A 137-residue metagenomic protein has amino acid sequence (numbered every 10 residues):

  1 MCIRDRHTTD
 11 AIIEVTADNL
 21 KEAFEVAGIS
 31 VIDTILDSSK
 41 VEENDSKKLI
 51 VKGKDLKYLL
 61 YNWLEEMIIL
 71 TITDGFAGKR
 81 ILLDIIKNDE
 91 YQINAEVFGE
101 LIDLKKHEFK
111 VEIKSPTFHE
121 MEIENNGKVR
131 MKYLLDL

Functional and structural regions predicted by a protein language model:
M1-D5: Conserved small/polar residues in nucleotide/adenosyl-binding loops
R6-H7, S115-H119, D136-L137: Acidic, glycine-enriched active-site microenvironments
A11-T16: Short, well-ordered beta-strand elements within core beta-sheets of diverse protein domains
E25, I29, I35-K105, F109-K110: Short, charged, surface-exposed hinge/linker loops at domain edges that act as mobile lids or interdomain connectors
I81-K87, F118-N125: Short amphipathic beta-strand and strand-loop transition segments with alternating hydrophobic
E90-Y91, T117-E120, K128-K132: C-terminal binding/interaction regions
K105-E124: Low-complexity, intrinsically disordered Gly/Pro/Thr-rich segments
